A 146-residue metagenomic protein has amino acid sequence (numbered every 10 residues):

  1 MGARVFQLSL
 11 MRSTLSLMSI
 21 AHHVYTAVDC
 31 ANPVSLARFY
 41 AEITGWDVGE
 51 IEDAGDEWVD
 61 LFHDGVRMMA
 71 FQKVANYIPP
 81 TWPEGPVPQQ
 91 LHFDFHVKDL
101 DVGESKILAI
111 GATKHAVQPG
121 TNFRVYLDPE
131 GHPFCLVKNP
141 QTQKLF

Functional and structural regions predicted by a protein language model:
M1-L17: N-terminal amphipathic/basic-hydrophobic helices that include classical n-h-c signal peptides and signal-anchor
S13-R38, I43, Q90-F95, V137-F146: N-terminal beta-strand motif that seeds the catalytic metal site of vicinal oxygen chelate
I20, A27-M69, V102-V125: Core segments of cupin and vicinal oxygen chelate
D47-V87, P129, P133-P140: Conserved short beta-strand elements that form part of the metal-binding/catalytic scaffold of enzyme active sites
A70, H92, H96, V125 (+1 more regions): Conserved beta-strand segments that form the floor/walls of ligand-binding pockets within enzyme and binding domains
V74-Y77, D99, P119-G120: Short beta->alpha connector loops
G85-I107: Mid-chain, well-packed structural core segment of small domains
